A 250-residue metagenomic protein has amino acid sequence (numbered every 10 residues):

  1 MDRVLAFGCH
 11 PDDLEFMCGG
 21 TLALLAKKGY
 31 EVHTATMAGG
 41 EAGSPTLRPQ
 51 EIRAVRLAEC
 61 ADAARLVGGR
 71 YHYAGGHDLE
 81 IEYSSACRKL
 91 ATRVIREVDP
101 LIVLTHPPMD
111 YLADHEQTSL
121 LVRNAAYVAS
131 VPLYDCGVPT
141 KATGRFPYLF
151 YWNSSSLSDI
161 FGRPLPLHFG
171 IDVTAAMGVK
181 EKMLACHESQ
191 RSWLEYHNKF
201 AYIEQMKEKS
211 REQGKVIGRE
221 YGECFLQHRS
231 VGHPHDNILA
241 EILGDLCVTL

Functional and structural regions predicted by a protein language model:
M1-L5, Y83-L250: Metal-dependent de-N-acetylase/amidase catalytic core
M1-V98, V128, I238-D245: Active-site rim/loop-helix segments in enzyme catalytic domains that contact anionic ligands
